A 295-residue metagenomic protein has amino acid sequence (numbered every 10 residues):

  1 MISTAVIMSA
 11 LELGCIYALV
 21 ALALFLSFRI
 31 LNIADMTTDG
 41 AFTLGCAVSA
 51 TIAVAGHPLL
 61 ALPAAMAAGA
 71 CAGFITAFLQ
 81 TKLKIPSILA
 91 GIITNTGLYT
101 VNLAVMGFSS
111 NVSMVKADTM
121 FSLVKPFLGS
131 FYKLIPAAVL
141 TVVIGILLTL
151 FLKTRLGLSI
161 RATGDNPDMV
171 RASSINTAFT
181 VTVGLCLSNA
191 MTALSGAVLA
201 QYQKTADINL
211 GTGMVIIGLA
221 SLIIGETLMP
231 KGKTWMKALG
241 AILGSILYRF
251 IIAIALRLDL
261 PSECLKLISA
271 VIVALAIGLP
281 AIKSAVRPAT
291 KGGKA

Functional and structural regions predicted by a protein language model:
T4-H57, F78-L83, I223-K231: Single transmembrane alpha-helix segments in multi-pass membrane proteins
L13, I88-L89, V115, K133-A138 (+3 more regions): Loop-to-transmembrane alpha-helix initiation sites
L24, H57-T96, T141-G145, G244 (+1 more regions): Alpha-helical transmembrane segments within multi-pass membrane transporters and channels
L31-A34, F74-T119, V124, K204-I208 (+1 more regions): Short loop segments and helix-boundary regions at transmembrane helix junctions of multi-pass inner-membrane proteins
A72, S130-L210, V215: Helix-loop-helix "hairpin" substructures at the membrane interface of multi-pass membrane proteins
S87, I93-K153, T182-V183, C264 (+1 more regions): Transmembrane helix-bundle core of multi-pass membrane transporters and related energy-transducing complexes
D165-A172, N176-F179, G232, M236 (+1 more regions): Cytosolic-side transmembrane-helix boundaries in multi-pass membrane proteins
T192, G196-L267: Transmembrane alpha-helical segments in multi-pass inner-membrane proteins
